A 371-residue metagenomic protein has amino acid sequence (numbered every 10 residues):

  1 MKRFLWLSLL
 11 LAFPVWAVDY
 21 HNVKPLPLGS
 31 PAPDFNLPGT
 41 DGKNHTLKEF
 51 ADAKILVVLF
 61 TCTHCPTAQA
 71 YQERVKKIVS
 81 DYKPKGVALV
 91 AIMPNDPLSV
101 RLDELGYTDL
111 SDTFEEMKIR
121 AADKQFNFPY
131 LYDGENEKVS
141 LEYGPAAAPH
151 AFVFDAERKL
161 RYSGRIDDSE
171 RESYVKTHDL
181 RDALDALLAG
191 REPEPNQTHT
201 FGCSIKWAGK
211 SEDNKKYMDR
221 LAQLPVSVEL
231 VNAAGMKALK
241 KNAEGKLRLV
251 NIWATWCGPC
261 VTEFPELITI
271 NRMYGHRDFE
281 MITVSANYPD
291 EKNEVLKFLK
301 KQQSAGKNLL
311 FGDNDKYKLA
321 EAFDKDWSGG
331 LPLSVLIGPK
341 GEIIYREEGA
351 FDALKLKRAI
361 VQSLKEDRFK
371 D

Functional and structural regions predicted by a protein language model:
F4-F13: Sec-dependent N-terminal signal peptides
F13-D19: Sec/Tat signal peptide C-region and signal peptidase I cleavage site
F35-L56, S227-R248, I268-Y274: A short beta-strand-turn-helix
K54-L56, T61-H64, K246-R248, W253-W256 (+2 more regions): Short pre-active-site segment immediately N-terminal to redox-active cysteine/selenocysteine motifs in thiol-based
C62-R74, I252-T269: Conserved redox-active cysteine motifs that mediate thiol-disulfide chemistry, especially di-cysteine Cys-X(1-2)-Cys
G86-S111, F126-N136, D278-K292, S304-K316: Thiol-based oxidoreductase modules, predominantly thioredoxin-like and allied folds used for disulfide exchange
D109-V153, L160-R161, L296-L331, I337: Short, internal strand/loop/helix patches that form the active-site neighborhood or redox-interaction surface
D155-V228, L331-D371: Thiol-/selenol-based redox modules, centered on thioredoxin-like and closely related oxidoreductase domains
